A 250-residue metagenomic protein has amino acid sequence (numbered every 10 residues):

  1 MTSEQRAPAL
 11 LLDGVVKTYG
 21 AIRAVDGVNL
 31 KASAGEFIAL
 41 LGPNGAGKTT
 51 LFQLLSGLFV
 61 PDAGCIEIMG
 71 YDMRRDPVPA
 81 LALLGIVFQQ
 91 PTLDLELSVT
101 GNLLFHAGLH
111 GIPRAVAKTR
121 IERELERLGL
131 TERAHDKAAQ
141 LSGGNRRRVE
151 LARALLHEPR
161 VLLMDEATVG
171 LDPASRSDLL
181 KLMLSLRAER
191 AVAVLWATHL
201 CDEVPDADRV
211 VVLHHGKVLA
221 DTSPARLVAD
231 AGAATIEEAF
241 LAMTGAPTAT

Functional and structural regions predicted by a protein language model:
L104, G108, A115-R133: Conserved ABC ATPase "signature" region
K137-L141: Conserved ABC ATPase signature
E158: Conserved catalytic motifs of ABC-family nucleotide-binding domains
L162-D165: Catalytic Walker B motif of ABC-type/P-loop ATPase nucleotide-binding domains
S177-E189: Helical segment within the ABC ATPase nucleotide-binding domain
D221-T222: ABC ATPase "signature
